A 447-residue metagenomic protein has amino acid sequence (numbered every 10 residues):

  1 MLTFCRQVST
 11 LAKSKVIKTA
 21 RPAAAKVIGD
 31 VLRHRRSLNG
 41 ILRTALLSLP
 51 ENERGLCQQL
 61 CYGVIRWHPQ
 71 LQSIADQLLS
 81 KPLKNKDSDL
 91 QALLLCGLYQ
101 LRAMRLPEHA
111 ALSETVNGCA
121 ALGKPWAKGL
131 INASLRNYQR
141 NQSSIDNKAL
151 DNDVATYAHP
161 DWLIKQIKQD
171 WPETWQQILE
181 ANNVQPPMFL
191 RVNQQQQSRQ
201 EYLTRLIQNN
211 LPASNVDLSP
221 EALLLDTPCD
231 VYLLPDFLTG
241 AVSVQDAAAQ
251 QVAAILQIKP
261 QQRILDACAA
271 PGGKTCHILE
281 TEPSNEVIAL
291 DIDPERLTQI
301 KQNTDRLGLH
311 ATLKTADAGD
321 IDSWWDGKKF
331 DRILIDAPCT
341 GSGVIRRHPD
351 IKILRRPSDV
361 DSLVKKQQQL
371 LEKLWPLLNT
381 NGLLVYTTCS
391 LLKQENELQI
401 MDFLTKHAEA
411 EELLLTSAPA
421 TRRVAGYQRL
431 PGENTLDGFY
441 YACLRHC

Functional and structural regions predicted by a protein language model:
L2-C447: S-adenosylmethionine
